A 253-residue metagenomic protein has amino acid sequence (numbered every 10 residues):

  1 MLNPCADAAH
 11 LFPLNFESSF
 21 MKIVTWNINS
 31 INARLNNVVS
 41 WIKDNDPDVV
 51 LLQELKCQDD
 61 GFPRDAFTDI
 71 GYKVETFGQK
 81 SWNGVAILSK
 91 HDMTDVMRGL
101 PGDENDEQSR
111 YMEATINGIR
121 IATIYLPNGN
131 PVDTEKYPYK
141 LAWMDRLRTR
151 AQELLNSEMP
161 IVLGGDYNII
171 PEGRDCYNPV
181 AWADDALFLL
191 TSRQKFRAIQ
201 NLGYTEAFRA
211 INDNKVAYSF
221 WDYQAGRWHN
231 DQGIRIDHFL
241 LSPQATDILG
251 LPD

Functional and structural regions predicted by a protein language model:
N3, D7, F12-Y72, W82-V85 (+1 more regions): N-terminal, active-site-proximal structural segment of metallo-dependent hydrolase catalytic domains
M21-S30, G118-D133, G164: Active-site-proximal beta-strand elements of phosphoester/diester hydrolases
W26-N27, I42-D60, I121, R150-G173 (+2 more regions): Active-site beta-strand/loop signature of hydrolases that rely on acidic residues for catalysis
S30-R34, D106, Y139-L147, F188-T191: Soluble or luminal CAZymes and related metallo-dependent hydrolases
D44, D59-G61, V96-D103, G173-D253: Metal-dependent phosphoester-hydrolase catalytic domains
D46, G71, D92, G203-Y204: Residue-level detector of structured alpha->beta connecting loops
L55-Q58, F62-P131: Structured beta-strand-rich core segments of catalytic domains in phosphoester-bond hydrolases
P101-G102, P127-M144, V180-D184: Surface-exposed cleft-lining segments at the edges of enzyme active sites
